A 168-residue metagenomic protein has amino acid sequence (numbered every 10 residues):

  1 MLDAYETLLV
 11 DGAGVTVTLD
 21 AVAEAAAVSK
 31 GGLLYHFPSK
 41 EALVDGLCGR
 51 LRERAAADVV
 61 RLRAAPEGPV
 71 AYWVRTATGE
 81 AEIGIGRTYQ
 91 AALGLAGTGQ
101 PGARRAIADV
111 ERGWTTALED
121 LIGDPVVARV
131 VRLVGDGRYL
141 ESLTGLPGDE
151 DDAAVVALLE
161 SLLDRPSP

Functional and structural regions predicted by a protein language model:
M1-L8, V22, L47, L51 (+1 more regions): Generic hydrophobic, amphipathic alpha-helix propensity
A4-G12, D58-R61, V134-E141: Solvent-exposed, amphipathic alpha-helical segments
L8-A42: Helix-turn-helix
L47, L51, A55, P66 (+1 more regions): Hydrophobic/aromatic residues within well-ordered alpha-helical segments
A56-Q90, V156: Hydrophobic alpha-helical connector segments
P69-Y72, E82-A91, A96-W114: Hydrophobic alpha-helical segments that drive targeting, anchoring, or assembly
W73-A77, Y89-A96, V131-R138: Short alpha-helical scaffolding segments that buttress acidic/His motifs in well-ordered protein cores
P101-A108, R112-P168: Hydrophobic/aromatic-rich alpha-helical bundle segments in the mid-to-C-terminal region
